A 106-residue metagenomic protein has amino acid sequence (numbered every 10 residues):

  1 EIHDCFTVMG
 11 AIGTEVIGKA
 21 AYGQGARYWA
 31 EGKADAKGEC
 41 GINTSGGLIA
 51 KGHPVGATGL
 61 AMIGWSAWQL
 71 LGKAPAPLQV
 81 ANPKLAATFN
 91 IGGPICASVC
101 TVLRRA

Functional and structural regions predicted by a protein language model:
E1-A106: Claisen-condensing/thiolase-fold acyl-transfer catalytic domains that form or cleave C-C bonds in fatty acid
